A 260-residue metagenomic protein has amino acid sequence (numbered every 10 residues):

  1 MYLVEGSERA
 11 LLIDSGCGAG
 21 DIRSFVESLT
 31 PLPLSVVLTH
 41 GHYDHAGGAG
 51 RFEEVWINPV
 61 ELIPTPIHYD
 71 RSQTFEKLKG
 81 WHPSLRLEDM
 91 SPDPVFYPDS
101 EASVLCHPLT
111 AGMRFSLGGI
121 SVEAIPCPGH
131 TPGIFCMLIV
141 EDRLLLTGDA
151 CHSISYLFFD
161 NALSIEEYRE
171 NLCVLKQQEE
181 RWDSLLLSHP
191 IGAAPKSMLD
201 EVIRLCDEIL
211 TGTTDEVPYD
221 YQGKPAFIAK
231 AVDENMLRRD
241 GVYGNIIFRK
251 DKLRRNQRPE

Functional and structural regions predicted by a protein language model:
M1-S28, M137-H152: Conserved beta-strand hairpin/beta-sheet module of binuclear metal-dependent hydrolase folds, prominently
V4, D14, V26, H40 (+7 more regions): Divalent metal-coordination and catalytic microenvironments
L12-S15, L34-D44, W56-P59, P126-G129 (+2 more regions): Active-site neighborhood of phospho(di)ester-bond hydrolases with catalytic His/Asp-centered motifs
G18-D21, G41-G48, T131-I134, H152-Y156 (+1 more regions): Active-site environment of divalent metal-dependent phosphoester hydrolases
A19-F115, S153, R204-D215: Active-site HxH/HxHxD metal-binding segment of metal-dependent hydrolases
A111-I139: Core dinuclear metal-dependent hydrolase active-site scaffold
P128-D160, I165-E166, C173: Active-site-proximal loop/helix segments of hydrolase catalytic cores
C173-E260: Accessory terminal helices/loops
